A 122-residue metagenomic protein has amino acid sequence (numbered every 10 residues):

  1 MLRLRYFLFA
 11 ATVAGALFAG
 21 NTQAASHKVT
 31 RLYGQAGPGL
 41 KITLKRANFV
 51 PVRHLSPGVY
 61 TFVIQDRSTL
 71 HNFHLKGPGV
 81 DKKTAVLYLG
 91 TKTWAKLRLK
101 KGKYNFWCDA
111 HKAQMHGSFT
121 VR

Functional and structural regions predicted by a protein language model:
M1-L8: Bacterial N-terminal signal peptides that target proteins for export
F9-A16: Bacterial N-terminal signal peptides
A16-Q23: C-terminal segment of classical bacterial N-terminal signal peptides
A25-K45, S68-H71, L87-R122: Extracellular/periplasmic metallocenter environments
R46-H54: Short beta-strand segments of immunoglobulin-like
G58-F62: Structural beta-strand segments of beta-rich domains
V63, N72-K76: Beta-strand signatures of extracellular beta-sandwich domains
